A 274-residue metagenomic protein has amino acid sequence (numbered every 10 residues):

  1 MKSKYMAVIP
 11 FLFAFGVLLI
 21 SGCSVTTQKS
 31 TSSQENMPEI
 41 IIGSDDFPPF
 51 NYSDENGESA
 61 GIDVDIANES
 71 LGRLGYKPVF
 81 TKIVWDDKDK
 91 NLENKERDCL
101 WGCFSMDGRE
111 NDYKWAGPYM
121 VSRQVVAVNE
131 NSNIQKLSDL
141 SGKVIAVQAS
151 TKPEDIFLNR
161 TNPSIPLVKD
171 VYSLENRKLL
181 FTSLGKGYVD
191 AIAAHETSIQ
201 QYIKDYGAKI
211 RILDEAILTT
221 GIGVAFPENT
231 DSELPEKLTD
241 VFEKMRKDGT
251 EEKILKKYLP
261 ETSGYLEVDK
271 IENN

Functional and structural regions predicted by a protein language model:
L19-G22: C-terminal motif of bacterial Sec signal peptides marking the signal peptidase cleavage site
S24-T27: Bacterial signal peptide processing site
K29-C103, S173, K237: Extracytoplasmic small-molecule ligand-binding "clamshell" domains of the periplasmic binding protein/Venus flytrap
S44-D46, V121-V128, E196, Q200 (+2 more regions): Periplasmic-binding protein-like
S53-E55, A67-Y76, P153-L174, Q201-G207 (+1 more regions): Ligand-binding cleft/hinge of the Venus flytrap
V64-R73, I134, S138-D139, K143-V144 (+2 more regions): Extended ligand-binding regions for polar small-molecule ligands
N68, G72, K77-D139, A216: Acidic, polar ligand-binding/catalytic clefts
D87-K90, C103-D112, I156-N159, S183-T219: A ligand-binding cleft/hinge motif common to bilobed small-molecule-binding domains
